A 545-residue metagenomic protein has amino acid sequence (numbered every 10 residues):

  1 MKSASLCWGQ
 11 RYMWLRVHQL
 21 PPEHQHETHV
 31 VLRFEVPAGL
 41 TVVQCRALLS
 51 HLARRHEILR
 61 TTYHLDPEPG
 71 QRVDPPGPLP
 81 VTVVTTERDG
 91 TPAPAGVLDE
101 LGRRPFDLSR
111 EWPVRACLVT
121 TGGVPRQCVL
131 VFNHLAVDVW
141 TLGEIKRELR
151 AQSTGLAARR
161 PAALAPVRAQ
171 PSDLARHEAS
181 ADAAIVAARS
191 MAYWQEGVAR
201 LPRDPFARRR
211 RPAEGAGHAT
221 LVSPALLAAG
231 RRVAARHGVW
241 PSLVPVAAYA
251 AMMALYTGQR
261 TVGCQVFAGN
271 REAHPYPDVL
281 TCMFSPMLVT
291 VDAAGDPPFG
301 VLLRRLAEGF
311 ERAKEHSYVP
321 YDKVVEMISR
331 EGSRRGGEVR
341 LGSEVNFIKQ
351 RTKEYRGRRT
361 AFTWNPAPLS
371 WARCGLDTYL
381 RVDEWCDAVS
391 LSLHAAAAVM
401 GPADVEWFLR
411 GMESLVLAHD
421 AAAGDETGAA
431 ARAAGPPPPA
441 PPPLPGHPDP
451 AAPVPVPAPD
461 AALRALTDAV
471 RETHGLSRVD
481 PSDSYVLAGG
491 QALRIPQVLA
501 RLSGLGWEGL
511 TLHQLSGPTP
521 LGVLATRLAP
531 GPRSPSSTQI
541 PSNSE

Functional and structural regions predicted by a protein language model:
M1-K2, T28, P37-R54, E68-E111 (+4 more regions): A short, small/polar-residue-rich loop/turn motif at beta-strand boundaries within alpha/beta enzyme cores
M1-L40, P105, L135-A136, V456 (+1 more regions): N-terminal beta-alpha "docking/capping" segments at the starts of catalytic domains in thioester/acy l-group-handling
M1-P21, R46-T91, W112, V167-A216 (+2 more regions): Short amphipathic alpha-helices and their capping loops
K2, P21-H29, R46, E57-I58 (+5 more regions): His-Asp-centered acyl/peptidyl-transfer active-site segments
S3-S5, E111-P171, E272, D404-A418: Active-site-proximal acidic secondary-structure segment that organizes catalysis
R16-Q25, I185-V239, Y318, S329 (+3 more regions): Flexible, P/S/T/G-rich "lid" or insertion loops adjacent to the active sites of thioester-utilizing
H56, R60, K146-R147, R260-F267 (+2 more regions): Extended, hydrophobic beta-loop-alpha segments that form or line the acyl/peptidyl-thioester binding and transfer paths
V456-E545: Phosphopantetheine-dependent thiolation modules in NRPS/PKS and related acyl-activating systems
